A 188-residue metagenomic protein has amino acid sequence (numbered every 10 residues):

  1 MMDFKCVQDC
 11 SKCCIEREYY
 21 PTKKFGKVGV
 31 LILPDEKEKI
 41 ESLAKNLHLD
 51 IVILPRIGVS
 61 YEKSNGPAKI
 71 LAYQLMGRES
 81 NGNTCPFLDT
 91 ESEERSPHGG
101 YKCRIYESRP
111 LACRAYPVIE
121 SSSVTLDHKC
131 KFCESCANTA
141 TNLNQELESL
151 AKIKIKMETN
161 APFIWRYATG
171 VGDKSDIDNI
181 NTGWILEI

Functional and structural regions predicted by a protein language model:
M1-I188: Short loop/turn segments that flank or connect secondary-structure elements
